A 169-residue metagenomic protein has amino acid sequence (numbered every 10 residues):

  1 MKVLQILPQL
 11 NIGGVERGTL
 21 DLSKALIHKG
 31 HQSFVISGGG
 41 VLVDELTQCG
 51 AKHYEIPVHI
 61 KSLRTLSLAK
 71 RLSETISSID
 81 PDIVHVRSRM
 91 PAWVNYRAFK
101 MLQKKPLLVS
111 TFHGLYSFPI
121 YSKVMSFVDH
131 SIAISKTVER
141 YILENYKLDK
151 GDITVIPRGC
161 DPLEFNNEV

Functional and structural regions predicted by a protein language model:
M1-V169: Membrane-interface segments of envelope glycosyltransferases acting on lipid-linked substrates or membrane lipids
